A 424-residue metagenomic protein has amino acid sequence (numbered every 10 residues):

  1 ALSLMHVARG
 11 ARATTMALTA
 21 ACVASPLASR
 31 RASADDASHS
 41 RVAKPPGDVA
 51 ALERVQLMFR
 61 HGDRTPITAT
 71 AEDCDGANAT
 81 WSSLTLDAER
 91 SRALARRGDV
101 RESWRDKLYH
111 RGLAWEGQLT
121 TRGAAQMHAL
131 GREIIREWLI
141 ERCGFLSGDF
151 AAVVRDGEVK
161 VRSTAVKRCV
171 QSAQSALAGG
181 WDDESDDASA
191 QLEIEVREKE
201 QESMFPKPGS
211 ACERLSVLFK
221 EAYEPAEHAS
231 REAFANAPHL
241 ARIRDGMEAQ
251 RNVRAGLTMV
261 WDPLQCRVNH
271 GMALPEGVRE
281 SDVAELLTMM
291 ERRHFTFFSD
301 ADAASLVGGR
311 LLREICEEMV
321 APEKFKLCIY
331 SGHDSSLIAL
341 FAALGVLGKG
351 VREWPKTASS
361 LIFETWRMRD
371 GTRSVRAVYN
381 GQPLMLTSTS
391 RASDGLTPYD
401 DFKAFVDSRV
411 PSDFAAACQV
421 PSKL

Functional and structural regions predicted by a protein language model:
A1-L2, V260: N-terminal amphipathic/basic-hydrophobic helices that include classical n-h-c signal peptides and signal-anchor
L2-D35: Terminal signal-anchor or tail-anchor transmembrane helices that tether membrane-associated enzymes to cellular
P26, D36-L424: Signature for phosphate-centric chemistry
